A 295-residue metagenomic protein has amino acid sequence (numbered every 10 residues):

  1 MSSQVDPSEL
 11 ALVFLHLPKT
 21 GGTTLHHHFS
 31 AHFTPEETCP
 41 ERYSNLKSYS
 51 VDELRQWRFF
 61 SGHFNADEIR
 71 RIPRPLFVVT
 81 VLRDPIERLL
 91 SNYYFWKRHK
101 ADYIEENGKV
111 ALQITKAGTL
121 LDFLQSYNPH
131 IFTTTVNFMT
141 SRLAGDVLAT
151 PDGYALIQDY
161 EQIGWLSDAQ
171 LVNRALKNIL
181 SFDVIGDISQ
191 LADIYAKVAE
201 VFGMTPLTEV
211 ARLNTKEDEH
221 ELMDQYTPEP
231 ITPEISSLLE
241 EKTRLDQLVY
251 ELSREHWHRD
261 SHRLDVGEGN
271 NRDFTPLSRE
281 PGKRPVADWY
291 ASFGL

Functional and structural regions predicted by a protein language model:
M1-F64, P85, S91-N92, K97-K109 (+1 more regions): PAPS-dependent sulfotransferase catalytic core
M1-S2, W57-I69, E221-P228, N271: Short, motif-level signal for alpha-helix interfacial/capping segments enriched in acidic residues and aromatics/proline
G21, D84, G186, V198-A199 (+3 more regions): A residue-level signal for conserved active-site and pocket-lining positions in enzyme catalytic cores
H26, L89, K216-E219, E251: Hydrophobic positions within alpha-helical membrane elements
P40-E41, S167-S237, D265, G269-R279: The conserved 3'-phosphoadenosine-5'-phosphosulfate
L46-T80, E87-V210: PAPS-dependent sulfotransferase catalytic domain
D193, E234, L238-L252, H256: A non-catalytic, amphipathic alpha-helix used as a structural packing/dimerization or gating element in enzyme scaffolds
V249, S253-L295: Long, low-complexity C-terminal extensions of enzymes
